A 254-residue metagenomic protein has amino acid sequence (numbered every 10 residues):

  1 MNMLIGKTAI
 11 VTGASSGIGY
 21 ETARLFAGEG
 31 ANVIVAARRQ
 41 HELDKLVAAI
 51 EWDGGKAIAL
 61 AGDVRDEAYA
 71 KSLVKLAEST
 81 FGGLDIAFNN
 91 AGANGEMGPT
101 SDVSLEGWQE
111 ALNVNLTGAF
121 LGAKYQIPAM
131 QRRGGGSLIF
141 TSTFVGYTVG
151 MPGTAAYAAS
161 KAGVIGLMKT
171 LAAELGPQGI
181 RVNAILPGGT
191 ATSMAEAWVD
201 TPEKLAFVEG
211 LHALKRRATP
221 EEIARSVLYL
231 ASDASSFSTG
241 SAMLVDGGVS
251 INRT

Functional and structural regions predicted by a protein language model:
T8, S15-G17: Conserved glycine-rich cofactor-binding loop
H41, A61-L73, L105, E221: The beta1-alpha1 cofactor-binding region of Rossmann-like NAD(H)/NADP(H)-dependent oxidoreductases
N94-M97, V227-L228, T239-T254: Short C-terminal tail/terminal secondary-structure segment of NAD(P)H-dependent dehydrogenase/reductase domains
G98-T100, G107-L112, V208: Substrate-binding pocket helix/loop in short-chain dehydrogenase/reductase
A123, S160, M168: Active-site helix of classical SDR
P128, Y147, A173-E174, S236: Alpha-helical segment proximal to the catalytic Tyr-Lys
G176, R181, S238-G240: Short, small/polar-rich loop/turn modules that mediate ligand/substrate recognition or access, typified
